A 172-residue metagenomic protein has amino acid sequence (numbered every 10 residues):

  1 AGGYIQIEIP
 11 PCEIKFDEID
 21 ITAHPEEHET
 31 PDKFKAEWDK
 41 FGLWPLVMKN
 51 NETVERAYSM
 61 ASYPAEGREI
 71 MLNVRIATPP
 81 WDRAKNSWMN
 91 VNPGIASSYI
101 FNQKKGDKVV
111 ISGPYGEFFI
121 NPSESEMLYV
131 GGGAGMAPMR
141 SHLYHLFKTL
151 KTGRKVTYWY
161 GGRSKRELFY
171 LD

Functional and structural regions predicted by a protein language model:
A1-K104, G162-S164: Ferredoxin-reductase
L46, I76-D172: FNR/FR-type flavoprotein reductase catalytic core
